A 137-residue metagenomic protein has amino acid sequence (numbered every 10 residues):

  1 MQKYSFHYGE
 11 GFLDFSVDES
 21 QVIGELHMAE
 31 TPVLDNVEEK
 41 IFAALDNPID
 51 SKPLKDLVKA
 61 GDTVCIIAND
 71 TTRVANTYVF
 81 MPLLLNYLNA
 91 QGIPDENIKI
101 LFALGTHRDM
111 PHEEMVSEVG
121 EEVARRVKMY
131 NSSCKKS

Functional and structural regions predicted by a protein language model:
M1-A43: N-terminal amphipathic/basic leader segments beginning at the initiator methionine
A29-V37, D46, T72-T77, H107: Catalytic cores of large soluble enzymes that bind and process phosphate-bearing ligands
A44-D56, L84-Y87: Structured alpha-helical segments in the cores of large, soluble enzyme domains
I49-C65, G92-D95: Glycine-rich phosphate/diphosphate-binding loops that line cofactor/substrate pockets in enzymes
T63-V74, K99-G105: Short glycine-rich or small-residue beta-strand-to-loop segments that form or flank ligand, phosphate, metal/Fe-S
R73-I93: Histidine-anchored nucleotide/phosphate-binding helix
N86-Y87, Q91-R108: Hydrophobic or amphipathic alpha-helical targeting/insertion segments
M110-S137: An acidic, phosphate/nucleotide-engaging active-site surface
